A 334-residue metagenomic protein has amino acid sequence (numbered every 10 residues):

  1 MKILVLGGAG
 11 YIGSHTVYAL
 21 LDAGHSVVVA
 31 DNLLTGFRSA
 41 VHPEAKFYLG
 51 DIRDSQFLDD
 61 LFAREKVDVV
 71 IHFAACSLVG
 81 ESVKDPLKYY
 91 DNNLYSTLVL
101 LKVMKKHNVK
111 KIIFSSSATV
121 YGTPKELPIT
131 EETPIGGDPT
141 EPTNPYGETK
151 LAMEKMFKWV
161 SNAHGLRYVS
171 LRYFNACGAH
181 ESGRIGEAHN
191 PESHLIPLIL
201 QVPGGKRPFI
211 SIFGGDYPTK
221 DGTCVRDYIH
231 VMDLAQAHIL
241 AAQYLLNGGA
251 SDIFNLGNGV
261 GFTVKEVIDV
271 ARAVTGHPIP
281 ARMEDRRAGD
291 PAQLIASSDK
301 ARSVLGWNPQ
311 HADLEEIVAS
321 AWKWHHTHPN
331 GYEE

Functional and structural regions predicted by a protein language model:
M1-A179: N-terminal Rossmann-like NAD(P)+-binding domain of SDR-like oxidoreductases, especially those catalyzing
G8, G36-R38, G50, G80 (+10 more regions): Glycine-centered small-residue hotspots that permit tight backbone geometry or close packing
R38, F174-L195, G205-R226: Short, flexible, glycine-rich and Lys/Arg-enriched loop motifs at helix boundaries that contact anionic partners
K46, K84, K125-E126, E132-P134 (+7 more regions): Short capping/connector residues at structural and topological boundaries
Y90, P142-L151, I185-P197, D227-Y228: Short-chain dehydrogenase/reductase
L198-E334: C-terminal substrate-binding subdomain of Rossmann-fold SDR/epimerase-dehydratase oxidoreductases
